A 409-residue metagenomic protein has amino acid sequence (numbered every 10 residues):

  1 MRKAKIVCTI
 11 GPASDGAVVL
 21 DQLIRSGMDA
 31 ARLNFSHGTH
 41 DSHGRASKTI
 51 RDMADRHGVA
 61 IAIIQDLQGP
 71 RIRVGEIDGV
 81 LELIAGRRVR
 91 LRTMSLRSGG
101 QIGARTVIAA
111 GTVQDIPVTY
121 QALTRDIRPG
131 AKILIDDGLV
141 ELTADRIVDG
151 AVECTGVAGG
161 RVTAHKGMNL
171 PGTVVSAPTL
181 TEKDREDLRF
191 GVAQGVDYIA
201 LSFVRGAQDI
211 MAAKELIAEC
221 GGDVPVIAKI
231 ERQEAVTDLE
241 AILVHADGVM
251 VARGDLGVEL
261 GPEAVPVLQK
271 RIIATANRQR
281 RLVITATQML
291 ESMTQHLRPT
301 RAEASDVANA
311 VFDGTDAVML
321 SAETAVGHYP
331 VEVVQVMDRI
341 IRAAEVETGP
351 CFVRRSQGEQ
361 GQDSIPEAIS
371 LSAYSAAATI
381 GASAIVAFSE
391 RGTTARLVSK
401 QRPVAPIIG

Functional and structural regions predicted by a protein language model:
M1-G409: Non-catalytic helical/linker scaffolds that mediate oligomerization, partner binding, and domain coupling around large
